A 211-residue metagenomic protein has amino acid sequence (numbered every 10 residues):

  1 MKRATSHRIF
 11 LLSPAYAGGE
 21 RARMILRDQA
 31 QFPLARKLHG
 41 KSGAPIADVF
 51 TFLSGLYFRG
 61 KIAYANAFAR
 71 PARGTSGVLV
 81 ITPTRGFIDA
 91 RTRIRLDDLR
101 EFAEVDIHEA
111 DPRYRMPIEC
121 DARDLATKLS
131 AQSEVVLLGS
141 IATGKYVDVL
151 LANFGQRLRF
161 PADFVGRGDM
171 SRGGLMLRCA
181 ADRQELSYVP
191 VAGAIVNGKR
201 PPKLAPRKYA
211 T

Functional and structural regions predicted by a protein language model:
M1-T211: Peripheral peptide segments
